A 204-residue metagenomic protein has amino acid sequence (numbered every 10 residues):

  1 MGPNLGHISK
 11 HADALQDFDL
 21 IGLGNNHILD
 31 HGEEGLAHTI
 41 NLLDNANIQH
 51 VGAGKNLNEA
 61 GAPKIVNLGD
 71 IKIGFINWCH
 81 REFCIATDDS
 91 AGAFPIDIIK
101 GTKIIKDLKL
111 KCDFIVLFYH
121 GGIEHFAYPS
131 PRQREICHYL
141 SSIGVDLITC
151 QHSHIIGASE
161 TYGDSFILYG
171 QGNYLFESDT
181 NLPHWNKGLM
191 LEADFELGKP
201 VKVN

Functional and structural regions predicted by a protein language model:
M1-A14, D113-D146: Active-site-proximal segments of metal-dependent phosphoesterases and phosphodiesterases across multiple
M1-L57: Core catalytic region of metal-dependent phosphoesterases/phosphodiesterases, especially metallo-beta-lactamase-like
L5, N67-I115, E135: Binuclear metal-dependent hydrolase catalytic cores centered on His/Asp/Glu-rich metal-binding motifs
A12, I40, P63, G101-K106 (+2 more regions): Generic structural signal for well-ordered alpha-helices, preferentially at hydrophobic/aromatic core positions
F18-L20, P131-M190: Conserved beta-sheet core of the metallophosphoesterase superfamily
D19-G24, Q49-G52, G74-F75, I115-F118 (+2 more regions): Structural recognition of the beta-strand scaffold that forms the well-ordered cores of secreted hydrolase catalytic
N26-I40, L57-A62, R81-I85, G122-A127 (+2 more regions): Active-site environment of divalent metal-dependent phosphoester hydrolases
G61-F75, F166-N204: Binuclear metal-dependent phosphoesterase catalytic core
